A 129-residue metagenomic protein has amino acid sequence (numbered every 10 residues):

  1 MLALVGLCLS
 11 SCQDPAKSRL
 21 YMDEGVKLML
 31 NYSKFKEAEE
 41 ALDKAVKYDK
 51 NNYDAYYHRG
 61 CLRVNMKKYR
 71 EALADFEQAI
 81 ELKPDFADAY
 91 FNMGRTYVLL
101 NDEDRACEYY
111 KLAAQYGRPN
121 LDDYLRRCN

Functional and structural regions predicted by a protein language model:
K17-R19, Y53-D54, A87-D88, N120-D122: Helix-start (N-cap) detector for alpha-helical repeat units in TPR-like alpha-solenoids, especially tetratricopeptide
M29-L30, Y57, R63-V64, V98: Position-specific recognition of the canonical hydrophobic site in helix A of tetratricopeptide repeat
D43-K47, E77-E81, L112-Q115: Conserved structural position within tetratricopeptide repeats
H58, N92, Y124-R126: Canonical tetratricopeptide repeat
D104-N129: Terminal, low-structured helical/coil segments at or just beyond the last alpha-helical repeat
